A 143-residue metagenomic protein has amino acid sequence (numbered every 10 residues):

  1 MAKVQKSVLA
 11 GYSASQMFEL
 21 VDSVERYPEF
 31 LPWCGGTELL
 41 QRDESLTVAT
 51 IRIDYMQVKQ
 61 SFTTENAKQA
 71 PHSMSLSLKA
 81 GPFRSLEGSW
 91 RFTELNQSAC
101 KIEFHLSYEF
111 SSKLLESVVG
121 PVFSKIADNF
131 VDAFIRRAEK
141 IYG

Functional and structural regions predicted by a protein language model:
M1-S45: Hydrophobic ligand-binding cavity/cleft-lining segments
K3-Q5, K59-T63, S85-G88: Short, surface-exposed coil-to-beta transition loops
A10, I53, K68, L106-Y108: Hydrophobic beta-strand positions in extracellular immunoglobulin-like domains
M17-V21, Y27, A49, N66 (+2 more regions): Hydrophobic pocket/interface hotspot
E25, F123, A127, V131 (+1 more regions): Short amphipathic alpha-helical signal-transduction/dimerization elements
P32, Q57-K59, S85, Q97: A cross-taxa feature marking solvent-exposed loop/turn segments within ectodomains of secreted and single-pass membrane
E38-A80, A133, R137: Glycine-rich portal/gate segments that line the openings of hydrophobic small-molecule binding cavities
L78-D128: Beta-strand/loop substructures that line and gate deep hydrophobic ligand-binding cavities in soluble
